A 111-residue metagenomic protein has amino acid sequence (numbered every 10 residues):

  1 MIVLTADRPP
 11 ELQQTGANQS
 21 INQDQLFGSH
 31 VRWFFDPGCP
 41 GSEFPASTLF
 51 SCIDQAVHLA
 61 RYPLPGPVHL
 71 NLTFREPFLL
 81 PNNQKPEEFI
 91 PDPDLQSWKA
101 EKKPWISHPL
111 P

Functional and structural regions predicted by a protein language model:
M1-E11: Thiamine diphosphate
I2-L4, W33-F35, V68-L70: Hydrophobic/aromatic beta-strand patches that form the interior of the parallel beta-sheet core in alpha/beta enzyme
D7, C39-P40, T73-E76: Short, solvent-exposed coil/turn elements at secondary-structure transition points
R8-P9, R32-P37, A100-P104: Short C-terminal domain-edge/linker segments immediately following a structured domain
P10-N22, L26, E76, N83-P93: His/Asp/Glu-rich metal-coordinating catalytic cores of metallo-dependent phosphodiesterases/hydrolases acting on
Q19-G66: Conserved thiamine diphosphate
R61-P111: Conformationally flexible catalytic loops at phosphate/diphosphate-handling active centers
